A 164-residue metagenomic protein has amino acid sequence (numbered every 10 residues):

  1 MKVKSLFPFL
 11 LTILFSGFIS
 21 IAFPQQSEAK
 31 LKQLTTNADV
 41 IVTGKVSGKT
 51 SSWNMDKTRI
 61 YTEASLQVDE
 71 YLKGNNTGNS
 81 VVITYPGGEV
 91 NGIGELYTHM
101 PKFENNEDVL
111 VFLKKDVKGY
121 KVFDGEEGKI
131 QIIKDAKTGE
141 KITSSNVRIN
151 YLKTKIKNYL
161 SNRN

Functional and structural regions predicted by a protein language model:
M1: Basic/polar, cationic surfaces and motifs that engage anionic cell-wall and phosphate/carboxylate ligands
K4, P8, G17-N164: Transition segments tied to proteolytic processing and entry into folded domains
